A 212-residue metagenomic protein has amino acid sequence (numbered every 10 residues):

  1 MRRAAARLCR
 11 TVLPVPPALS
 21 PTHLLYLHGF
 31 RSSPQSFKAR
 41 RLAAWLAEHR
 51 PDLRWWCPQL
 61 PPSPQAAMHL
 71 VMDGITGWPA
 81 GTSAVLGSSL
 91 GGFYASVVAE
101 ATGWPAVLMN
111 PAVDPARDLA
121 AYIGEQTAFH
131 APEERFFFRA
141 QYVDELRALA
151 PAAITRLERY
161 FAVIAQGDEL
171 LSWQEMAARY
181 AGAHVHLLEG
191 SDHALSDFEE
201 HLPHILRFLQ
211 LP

Functional and structural regions predicted by a protein language model:
V12-S20: Short beta-strand-to-loop junctions in surface cap/lid or active-site-entrance loops
S20-A80: Active-site catalytic motif of lipid deacylating hydrolases and related acyltransferases
Y26-F30, L86, V163: Short hydrophobic segments within beta-strands
H49-P51, T102, R156: Helix C-cap/helix->beta junction micro-motif
L86-G91, A95: Gly/Ala-rich beta-loop-alpha elbow adjacent to hydrolase catalytic centers
V98-A99: Aromatic pocket-lining residues of Rossmann-like dinucleotide-binding sites
W104-P212: The alpha/beta-hydrolase serine catalytic core
